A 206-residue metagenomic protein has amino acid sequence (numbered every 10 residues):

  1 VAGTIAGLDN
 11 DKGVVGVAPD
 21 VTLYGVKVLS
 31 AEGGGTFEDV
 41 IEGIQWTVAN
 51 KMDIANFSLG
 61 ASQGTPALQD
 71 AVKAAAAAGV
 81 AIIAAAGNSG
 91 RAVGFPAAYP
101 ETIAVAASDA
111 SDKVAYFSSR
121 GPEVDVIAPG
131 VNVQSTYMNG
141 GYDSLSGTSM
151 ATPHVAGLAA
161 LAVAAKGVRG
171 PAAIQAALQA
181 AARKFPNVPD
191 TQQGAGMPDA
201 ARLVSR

Functional and structural regions predicted by a protein language model:
V1-E38, D53, G64, A98-T102 (+2 more regions): Subtilisin-like serine protease catalytic core
A2, M150-G167: Short, small-residue alpha-helix embedded
G3, V15-G16, T22-K27, D53-S58 (+5 more regions): Structural recognition of the beta-strand scaffold that forms the well-ordered cores of secreted hydrolase catalytic
V15, A107-M150, P189: Catalytic-core environment of secreted peptidases
V15, T47-F57, P66-A71, A78-V80 (+4 more regions): C-terminal subdomain of the subtilisin-like protease fold in secreted/lumenal serine endopeptidases
G33-T36, L145-G157: Short glycine/threonine-rich catalytic loop with a Thr-x-Gly-x-Asp
S62-G64, N88-V93: Active-site environment of divalent metal-dependent phosphoester hydrolases
A67, G87, S149: Conserved G/P- and acidic residue-centered "switch" motifs that form tight phosphate/ATP-binding loops in soluble
